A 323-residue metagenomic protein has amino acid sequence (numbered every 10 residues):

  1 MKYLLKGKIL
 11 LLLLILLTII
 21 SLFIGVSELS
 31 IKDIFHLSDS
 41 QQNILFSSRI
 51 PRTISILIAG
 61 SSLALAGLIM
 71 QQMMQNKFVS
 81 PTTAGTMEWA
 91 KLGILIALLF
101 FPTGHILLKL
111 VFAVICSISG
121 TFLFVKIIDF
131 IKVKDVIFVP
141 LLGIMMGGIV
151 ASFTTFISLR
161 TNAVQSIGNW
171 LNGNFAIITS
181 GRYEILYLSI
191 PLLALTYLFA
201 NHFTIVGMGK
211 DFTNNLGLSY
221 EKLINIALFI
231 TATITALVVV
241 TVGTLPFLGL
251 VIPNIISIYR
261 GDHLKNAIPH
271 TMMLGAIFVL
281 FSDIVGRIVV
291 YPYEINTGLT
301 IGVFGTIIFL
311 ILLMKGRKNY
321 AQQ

Functional and structural regions predicted by a protein language model:
M1-Q323: Alpha-helical transmembrane segments in inner-membrane proteins
